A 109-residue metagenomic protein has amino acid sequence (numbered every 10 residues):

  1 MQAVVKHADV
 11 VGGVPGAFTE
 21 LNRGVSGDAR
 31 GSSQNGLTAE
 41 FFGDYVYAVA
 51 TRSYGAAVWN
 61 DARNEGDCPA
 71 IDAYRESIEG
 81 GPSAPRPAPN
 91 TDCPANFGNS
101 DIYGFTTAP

Functional and structural regions predicted by a protein language model:
M1-P109: Extracellular, repeat-based ectodomains that mediate carbohydrate processing or recognition
